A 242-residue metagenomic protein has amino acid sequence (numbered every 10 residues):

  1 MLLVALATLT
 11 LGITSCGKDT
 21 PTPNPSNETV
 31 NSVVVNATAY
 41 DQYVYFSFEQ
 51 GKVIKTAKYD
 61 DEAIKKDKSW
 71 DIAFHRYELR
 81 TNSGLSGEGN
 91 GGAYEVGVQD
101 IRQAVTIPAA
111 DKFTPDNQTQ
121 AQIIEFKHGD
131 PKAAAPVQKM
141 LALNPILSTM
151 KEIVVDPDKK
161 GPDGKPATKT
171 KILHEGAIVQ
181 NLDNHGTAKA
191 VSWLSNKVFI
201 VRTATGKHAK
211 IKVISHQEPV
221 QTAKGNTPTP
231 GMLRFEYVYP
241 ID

Functional and structural regions predicted by a protein language model:
M1-L3: Bacterial N-terminal signal peptides that target proteins for export
L11-S15: C-terminal motif of bacterial Sec signal peptides marking the signal peptidase cleavage site
D19-D242: Surface-exposed, beta-sheet-biased, low-hydrophobicity segments with strongly acidic/polar composition
